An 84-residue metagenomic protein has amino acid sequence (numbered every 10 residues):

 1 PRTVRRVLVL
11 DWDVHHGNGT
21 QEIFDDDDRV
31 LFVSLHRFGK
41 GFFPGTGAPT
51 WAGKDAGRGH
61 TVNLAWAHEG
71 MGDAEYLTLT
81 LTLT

Functional and structural regions predicted by a protein language model:
P1-T84: Conserved alpha-helical scaffold segments that buttress catalytic/binding sites
